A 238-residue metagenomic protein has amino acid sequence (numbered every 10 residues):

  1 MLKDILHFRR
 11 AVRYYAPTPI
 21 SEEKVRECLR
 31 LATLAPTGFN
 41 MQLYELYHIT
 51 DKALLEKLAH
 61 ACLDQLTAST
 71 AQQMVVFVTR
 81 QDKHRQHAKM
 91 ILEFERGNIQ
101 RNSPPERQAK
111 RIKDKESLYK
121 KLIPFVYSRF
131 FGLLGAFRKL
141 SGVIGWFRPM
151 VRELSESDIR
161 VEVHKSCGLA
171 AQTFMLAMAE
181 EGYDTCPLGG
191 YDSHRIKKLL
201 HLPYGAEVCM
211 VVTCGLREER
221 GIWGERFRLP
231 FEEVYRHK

Functional and structural regions predicted by a protein language model:
M1-K238: Acidic, surface-exposed loops and disordered segments
